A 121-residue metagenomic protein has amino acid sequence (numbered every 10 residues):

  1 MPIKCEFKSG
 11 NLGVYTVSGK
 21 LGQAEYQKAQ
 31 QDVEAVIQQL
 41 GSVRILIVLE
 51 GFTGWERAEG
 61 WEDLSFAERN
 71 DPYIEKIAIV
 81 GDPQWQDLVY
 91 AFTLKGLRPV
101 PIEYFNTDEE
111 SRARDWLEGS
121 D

Functional and structural regions predicted by a protein language model:
P2-D121: Amphipathic, Lys/Arg-enriched alpha-helical "gate/interface" segment within cytosolic domains that mediates
